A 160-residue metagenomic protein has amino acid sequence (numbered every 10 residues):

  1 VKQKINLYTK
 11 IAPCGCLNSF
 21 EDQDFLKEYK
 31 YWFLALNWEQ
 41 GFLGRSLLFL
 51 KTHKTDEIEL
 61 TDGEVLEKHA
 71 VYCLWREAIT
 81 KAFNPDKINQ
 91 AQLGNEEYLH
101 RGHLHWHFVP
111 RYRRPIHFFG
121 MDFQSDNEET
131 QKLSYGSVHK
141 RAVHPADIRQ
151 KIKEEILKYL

Functional and structural regions predicted by a protein language model:
V1-K54, Q150-L160: Active-site microenvironments that recognize anionic phosphate/pyrophosphate groups
Q3-C16, P110-L160: C-terminal helix-cap and adjacent tail motif
K30, F42-R45, N84-D86, G102-L104: A generic structural signal for short beta-strands and their flanking turns/coil linkers
L47-A70, L133-P145: Short histidine-centered catalytic/ligand-binding loop motif
L50, N95-F118: Histidine-centered divalent-metal-coordination microenvironment in nucleic-acid enzymes
H69-A82: Active-site helix/loop of acyl-thioester processing domains in fatty-acid/polyketide metabolism, spanning hotdog-fold
T80-K87, H107-V109: Short, internal acidic amphipathic alpha-helical interface segments that mediate docking to partner proteins
F83-Y98: A short glycine-rich, hydrophobically flanked beta-strand micro-motif that places a catalytic Asp/Glu for divalent metal
